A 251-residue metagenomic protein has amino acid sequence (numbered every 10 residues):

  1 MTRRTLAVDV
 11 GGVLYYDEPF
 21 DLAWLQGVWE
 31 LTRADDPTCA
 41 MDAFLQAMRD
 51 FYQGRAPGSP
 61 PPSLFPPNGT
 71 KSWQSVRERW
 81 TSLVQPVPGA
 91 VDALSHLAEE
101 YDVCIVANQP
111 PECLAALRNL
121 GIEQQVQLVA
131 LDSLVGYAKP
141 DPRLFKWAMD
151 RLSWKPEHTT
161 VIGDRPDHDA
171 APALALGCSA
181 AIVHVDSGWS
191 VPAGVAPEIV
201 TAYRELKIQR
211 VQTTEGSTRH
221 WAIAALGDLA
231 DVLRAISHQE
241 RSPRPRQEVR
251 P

Functional and structural regions predicted by a protein language model:
M1-R4, V91, S95, D102-P251: Asp-based, Mg2+/Mn2+-dependent phosphohydrolase catalytic module
T2-E99, P111-A115, L131: N-terminal helical cap/lid subdomain that shapes the substrate entry/recognition surface in HAD-like hydrolases
